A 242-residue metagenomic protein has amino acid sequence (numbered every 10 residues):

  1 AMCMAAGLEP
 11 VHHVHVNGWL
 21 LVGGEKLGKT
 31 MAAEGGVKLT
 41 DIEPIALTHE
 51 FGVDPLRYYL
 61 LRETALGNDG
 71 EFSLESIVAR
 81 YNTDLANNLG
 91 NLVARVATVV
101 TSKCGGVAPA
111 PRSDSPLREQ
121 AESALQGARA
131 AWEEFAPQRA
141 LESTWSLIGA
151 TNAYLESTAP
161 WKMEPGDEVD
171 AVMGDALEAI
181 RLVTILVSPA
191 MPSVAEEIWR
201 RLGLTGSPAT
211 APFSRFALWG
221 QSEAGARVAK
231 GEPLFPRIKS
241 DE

Functional and structural regions predicted by a protein language model:
A1-A6: Metal-dependent nuclease catalytic cores in nucleic-acid-processing enzymes, especially RNase H-like/related
G7-L20: Glycine-rich phosphate/pyrophosphate-binding loops and their adjacent beta-strand/loop elements at enzyme active sites
W19-S115, T205-I238: Catalytic adenosine-cofactor/nucleotide-binding cores of aminoacyl-tRNA synthetases and other
G36, L47-F51, I77-N88, S113-A121 (+4 more regions): Secondary-structure capping and boundary motifs in well-ordered enzyme cores
D41-E43, A124-Q126, R181-V183: Short hydrophobic "helix-edge" motifs at membrane interfaces and signal-peptide entry regions
D69-L74, E122-A130: Short, charged/polar, low-complexity loop and linker segments that flank or interrupt alpha-helical bundles
G70, A130, F135-A136, W145-E242: Basic, alpha-helical terminal appendages of large translation-related enzymes
V93-A128, I148, N152-D167: Conserved, charged catalytic cores of large soluble enzymes
